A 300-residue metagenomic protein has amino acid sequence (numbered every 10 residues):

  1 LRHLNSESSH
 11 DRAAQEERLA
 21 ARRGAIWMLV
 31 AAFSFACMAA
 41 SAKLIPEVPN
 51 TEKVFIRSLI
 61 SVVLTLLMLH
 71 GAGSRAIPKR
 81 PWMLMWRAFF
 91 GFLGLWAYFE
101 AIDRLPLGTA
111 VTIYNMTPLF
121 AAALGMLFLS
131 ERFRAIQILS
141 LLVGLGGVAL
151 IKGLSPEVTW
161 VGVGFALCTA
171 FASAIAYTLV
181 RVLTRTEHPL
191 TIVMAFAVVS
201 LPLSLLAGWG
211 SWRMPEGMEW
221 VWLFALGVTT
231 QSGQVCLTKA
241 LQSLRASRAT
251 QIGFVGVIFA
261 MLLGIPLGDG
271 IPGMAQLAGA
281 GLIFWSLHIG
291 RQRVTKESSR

Functional and structural regions predicted by a protein language model:
L1-E52, E157-V182, S299-R300: Glycine-/small-residue-enriched transmembrane alpha-helix faces in small-molecule transporters and effluxers
L1-F33, V62-W86, A135, R185 (+3 more regions): Membrane-interface interhelical linkers
R2-N5, F254, I258-R300: C-terminal-most transmembrane helix of multi-pass membrane proteins
C37, G73-T109, Y114, L150 (+1 more regions): Specific transmembrane alpha-helical segments of multi-pass solute transporters/efflux pumps, especially DMT/EamA
I60-L64, I113-L127, L142-V143, V198-L203 (+2 more regions): Alpha-helical transmembrane segments of compact multi-pass small-molecule transporters, enriched in specific families
L69-G73, E100, T117-L139, I258-L277: C-terminal transmembrane-helix exit sites in multi-pass transporters
V111-M116, L183-V198, Q234-I265: Helix-helix packing/entry segments at the starts of transmembrane helices
I136-K152, S173, A275-V294: Hydrophobic transmembrane alpha-helices of multi-pass small-molecule transport proteins
